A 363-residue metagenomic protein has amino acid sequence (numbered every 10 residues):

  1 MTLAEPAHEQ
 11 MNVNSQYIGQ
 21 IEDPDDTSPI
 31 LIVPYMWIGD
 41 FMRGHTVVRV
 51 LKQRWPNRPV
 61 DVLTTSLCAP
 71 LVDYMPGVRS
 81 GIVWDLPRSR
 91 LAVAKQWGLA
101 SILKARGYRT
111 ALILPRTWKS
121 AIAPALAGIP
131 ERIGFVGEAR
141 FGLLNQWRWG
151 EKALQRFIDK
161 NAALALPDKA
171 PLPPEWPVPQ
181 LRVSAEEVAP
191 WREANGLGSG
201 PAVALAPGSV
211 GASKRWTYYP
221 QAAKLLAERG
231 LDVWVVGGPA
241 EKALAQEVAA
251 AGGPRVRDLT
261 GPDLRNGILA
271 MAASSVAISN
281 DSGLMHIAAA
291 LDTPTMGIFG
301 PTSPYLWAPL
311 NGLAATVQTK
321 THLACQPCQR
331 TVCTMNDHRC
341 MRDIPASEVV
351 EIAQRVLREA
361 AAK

Functional and structural regions predicted by a protein language model:
M1-K363: Catalytic machinery of carbohydrate-active enzymes, primarily nucleotide-sugar-dependent glycosyltransferases
